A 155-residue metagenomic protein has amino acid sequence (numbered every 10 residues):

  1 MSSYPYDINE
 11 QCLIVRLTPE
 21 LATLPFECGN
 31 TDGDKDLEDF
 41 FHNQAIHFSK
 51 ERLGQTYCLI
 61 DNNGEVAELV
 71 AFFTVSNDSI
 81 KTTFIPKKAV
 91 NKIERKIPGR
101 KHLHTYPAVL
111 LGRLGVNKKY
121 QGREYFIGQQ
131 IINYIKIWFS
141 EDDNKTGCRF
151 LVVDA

Functional and structural regions predicted by a protein language model:
M1-R123, Q130-D154: Non-catalytic substrate-recognition and accessory regions of acyl/acetyltransferase enzymes
